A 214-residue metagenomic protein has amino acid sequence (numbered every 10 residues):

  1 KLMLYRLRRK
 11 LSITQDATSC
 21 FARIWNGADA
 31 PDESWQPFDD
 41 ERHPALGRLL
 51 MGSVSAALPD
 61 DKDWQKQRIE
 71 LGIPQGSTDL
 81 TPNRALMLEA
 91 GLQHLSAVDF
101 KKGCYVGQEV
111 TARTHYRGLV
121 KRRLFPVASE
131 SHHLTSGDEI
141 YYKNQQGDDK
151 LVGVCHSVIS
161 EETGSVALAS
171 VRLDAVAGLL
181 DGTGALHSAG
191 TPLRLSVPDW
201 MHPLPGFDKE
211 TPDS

Functional and structural regions predicted by a protein language model:
K1-S214: Basic, glycine/lysine-rich polyanion-binding surfaces/domains
